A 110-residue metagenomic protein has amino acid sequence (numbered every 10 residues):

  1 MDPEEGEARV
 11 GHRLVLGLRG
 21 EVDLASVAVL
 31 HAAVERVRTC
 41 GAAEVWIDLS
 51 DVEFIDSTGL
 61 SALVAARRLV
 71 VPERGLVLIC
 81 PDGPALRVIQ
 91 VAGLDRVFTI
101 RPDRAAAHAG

Functional and structural regions predicted by a protein language model:
M1-E53, V64-G110: STAS-like cytosolic regulatory interaction modules
